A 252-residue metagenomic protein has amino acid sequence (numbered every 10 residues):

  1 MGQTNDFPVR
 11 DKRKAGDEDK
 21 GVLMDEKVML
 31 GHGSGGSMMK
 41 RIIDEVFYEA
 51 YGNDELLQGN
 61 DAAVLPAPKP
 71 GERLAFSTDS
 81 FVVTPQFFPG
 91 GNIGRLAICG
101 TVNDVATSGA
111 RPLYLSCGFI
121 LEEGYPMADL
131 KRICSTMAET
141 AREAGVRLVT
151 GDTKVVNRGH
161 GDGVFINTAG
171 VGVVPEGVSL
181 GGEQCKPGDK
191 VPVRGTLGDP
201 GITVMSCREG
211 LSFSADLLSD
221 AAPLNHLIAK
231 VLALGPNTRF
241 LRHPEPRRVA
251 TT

Functional and structural regions predicted by a protein language model:
G2-T252: Helix-biased detector of long, well-ordered alpha-helical tracts
